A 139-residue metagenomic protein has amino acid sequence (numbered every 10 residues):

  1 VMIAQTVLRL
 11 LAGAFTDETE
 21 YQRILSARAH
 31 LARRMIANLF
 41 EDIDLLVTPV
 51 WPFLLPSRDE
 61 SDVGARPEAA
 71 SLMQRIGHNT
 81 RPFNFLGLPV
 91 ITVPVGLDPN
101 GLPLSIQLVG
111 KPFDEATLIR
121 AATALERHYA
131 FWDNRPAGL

Functional and structural regions predicted by a protein language model:
V1-R33, F53, T92-L102: Short helix-loop capping/hinge segments that flank enzyme active sites or metal/cofactor-binding pockets
T19, L118-L139: Short, gly/Ser/Thr-rich active-site loops of penicillin-recognizing serine hydrolases
R23, L55-G77: Short, surface-exposed loop/helix-turn segments at secondary-structure junctions that function as lids/hinges flanking
I36, E68-V93: Small-aliphatic-rich amphipathic alpha-helix that forms the alpha element of a beta-alpha
D44: Conserved acidic residues
V50, L86, Y129: Glycine-rich, N-terminal phosphate-binding loop of Rossmann-like dinucleotide-binding domains
L102-K111, L118-I119: Short, well-ordered beta-strand elements
